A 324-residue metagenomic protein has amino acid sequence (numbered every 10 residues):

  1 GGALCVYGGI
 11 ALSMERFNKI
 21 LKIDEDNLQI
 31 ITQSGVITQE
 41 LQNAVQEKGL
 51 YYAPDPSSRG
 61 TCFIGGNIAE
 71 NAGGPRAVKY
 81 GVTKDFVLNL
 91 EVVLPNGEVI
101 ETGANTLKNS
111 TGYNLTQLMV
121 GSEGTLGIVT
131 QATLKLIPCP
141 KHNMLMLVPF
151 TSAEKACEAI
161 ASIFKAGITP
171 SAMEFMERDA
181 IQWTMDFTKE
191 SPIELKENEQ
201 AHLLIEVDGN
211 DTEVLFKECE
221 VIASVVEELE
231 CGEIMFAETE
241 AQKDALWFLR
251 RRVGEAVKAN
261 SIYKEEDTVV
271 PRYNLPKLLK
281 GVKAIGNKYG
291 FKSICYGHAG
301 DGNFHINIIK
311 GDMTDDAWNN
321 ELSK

Functional and structural regions predicted by a protein language model:
G1, P56-I64, M176-I181, E240-A241: Short, glycine/charge-rich beta-strand/loop segments that flank catalytic centers and engage negatively charged groups
G1-F17, T32, H298: Glycine-rich N-terminal segment of FAD-binding domains in flavoprotein oxidoreductases, spanning the beta-loop-helix
G2-Y7, I64-N67, T184-D186, N307: Short secondary-structure transition/capping segments
Y7-S13, N71-A72, K189-P192, V253: Short, hinge-like loop/turn segments at secondary-structure boundaries
G9, N27-I31, H202, D301-N303: A generic structural signal for beta-strand entry/edge sites
M14, L94, I308-K310: Flexible glycine-/small-residue-rich
N18-E174: FAD-binding subdomain of flavoenzyme oxidoreductases
L134, P138, M144-S152, C157-S323: C-terminal substrate-recognition/cap domain of FAD-linked oxidoreductases
